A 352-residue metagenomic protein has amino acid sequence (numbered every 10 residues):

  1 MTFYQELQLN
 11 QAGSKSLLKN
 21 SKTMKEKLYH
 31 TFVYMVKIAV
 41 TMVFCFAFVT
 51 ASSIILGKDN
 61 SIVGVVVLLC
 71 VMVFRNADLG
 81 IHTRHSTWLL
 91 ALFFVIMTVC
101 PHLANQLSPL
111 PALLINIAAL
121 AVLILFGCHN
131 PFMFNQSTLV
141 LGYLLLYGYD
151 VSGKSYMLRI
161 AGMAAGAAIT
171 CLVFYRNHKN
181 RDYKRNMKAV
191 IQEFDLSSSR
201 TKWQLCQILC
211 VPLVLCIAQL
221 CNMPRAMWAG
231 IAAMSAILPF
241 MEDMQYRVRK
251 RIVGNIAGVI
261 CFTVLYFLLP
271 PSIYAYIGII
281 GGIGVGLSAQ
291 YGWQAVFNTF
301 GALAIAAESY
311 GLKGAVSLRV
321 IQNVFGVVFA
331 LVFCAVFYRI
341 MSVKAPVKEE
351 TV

Functional and structural regions predicted by a protein language model:
T2-S137, L141-F300, A304-V352: Alpha-helical transmembrane segments and their membrane-interface boundaries that form or gate the permeation pathway
